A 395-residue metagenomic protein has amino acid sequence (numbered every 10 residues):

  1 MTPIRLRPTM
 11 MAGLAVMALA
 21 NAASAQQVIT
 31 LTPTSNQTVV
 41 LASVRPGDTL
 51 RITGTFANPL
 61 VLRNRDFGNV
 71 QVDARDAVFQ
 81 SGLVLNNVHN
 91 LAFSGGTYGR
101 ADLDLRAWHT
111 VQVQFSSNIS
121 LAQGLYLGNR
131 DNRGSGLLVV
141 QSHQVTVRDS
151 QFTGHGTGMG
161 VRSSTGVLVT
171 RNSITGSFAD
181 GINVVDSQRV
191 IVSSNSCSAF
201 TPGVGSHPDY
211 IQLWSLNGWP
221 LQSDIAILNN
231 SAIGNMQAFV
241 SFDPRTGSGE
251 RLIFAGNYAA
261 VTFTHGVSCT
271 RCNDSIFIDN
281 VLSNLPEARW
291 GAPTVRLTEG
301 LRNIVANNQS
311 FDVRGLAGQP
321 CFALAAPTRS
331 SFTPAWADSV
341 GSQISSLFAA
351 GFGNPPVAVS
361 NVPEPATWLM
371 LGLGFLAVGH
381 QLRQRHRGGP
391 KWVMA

Functional and structural regions predicted by a protein language model:
M1-P8, G13-N21, L369-A395: C-terminal cell-surface anchoring/sorting signal
S24-A25, V359-G372: Short, threonine-centered small-residue motifs that mark membrane-proximal processing/anchoring sites and TM-junction
Q37-T38, A57, F79-L83, A101-V113 (+8 more regions): Extracellular beta-strand/beta-solenoid scaffold signature
L41-T97, N118: Beta-solenoid repeat scaffold
D48, L285-S360: Acidic, glycine- and Ser/Thr-rich low-complexity intrinsically disordered tracts in extracellular/secreted proteins
G68-V70, N87-A92, T110-L121, L137-T146 (+6 more regions): Surface-exposed loop/turn motifs in large extracellular/passenger domains
G96, G124, S150, N172 (+6 more regions): Consensus "Asn ladder" position of solenoid repeat domains
